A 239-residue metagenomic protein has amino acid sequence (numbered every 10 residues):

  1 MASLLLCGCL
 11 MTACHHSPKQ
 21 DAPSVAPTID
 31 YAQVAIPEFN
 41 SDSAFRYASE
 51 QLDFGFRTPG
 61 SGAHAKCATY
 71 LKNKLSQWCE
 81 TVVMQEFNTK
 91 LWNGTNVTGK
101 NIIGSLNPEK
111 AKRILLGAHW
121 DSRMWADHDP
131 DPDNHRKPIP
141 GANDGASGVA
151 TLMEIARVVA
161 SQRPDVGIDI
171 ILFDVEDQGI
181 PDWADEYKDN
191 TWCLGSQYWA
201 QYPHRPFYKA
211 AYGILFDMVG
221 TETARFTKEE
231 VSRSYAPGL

Functional and structural regions predicted by a protein language model:
C9-A13: C-terminal motif of bacterial Sec signal peptides marking the signal peptidase cleavage site
H15-P18: Bacterial signal peptide processing site
Q20-C67, W78: N-terminal capping segment at the start of a domain
E38-F45, T58-T69, A142-A150, N190-L194 (+1 more regions): Soluble non-cytosolic domains of exported or imported proteins
S49-E50, F56-E109: A non-catalytic alpha/beta surface segment that caps or lines the substrate-entry region of metallo-dependent hydrolase
R57-P59, N88-L91, P108-K110, W120-M124 (+2 more regions): Solvent-exposed loop/turn segments at secondary-structure junctions within structured extracellular/periplasmic domains
H128-P138: Glycine/charged-rich beta-loop-alpha catalytic/anionic-binding loops adjacent to active sites
R136-G238: Acidic/histidine-rich catalytic neighborhood of metal-dependent amide-processing enzymes
